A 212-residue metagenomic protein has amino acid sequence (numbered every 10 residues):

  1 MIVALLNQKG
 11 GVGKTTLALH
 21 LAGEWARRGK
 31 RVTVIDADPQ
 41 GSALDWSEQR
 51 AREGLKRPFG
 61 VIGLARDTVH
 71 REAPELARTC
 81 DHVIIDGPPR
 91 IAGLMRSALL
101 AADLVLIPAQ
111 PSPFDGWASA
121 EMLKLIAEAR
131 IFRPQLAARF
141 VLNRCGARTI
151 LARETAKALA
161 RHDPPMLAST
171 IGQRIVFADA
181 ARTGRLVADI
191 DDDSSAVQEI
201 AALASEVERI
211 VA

Functional and structural regions predicted by a protein language model:
I2-Q8, G23-R96, F132, K157 (+1 more regions): P-loop/Walker-type NTP enzyme "switch/lid" segment
K14: Conserved lysine of the Walker
L17: Hydrophobic positions on the alpha1 helix immediately C-terminal to the Walker A/P-loop
L94-P113: Inter-motif core of Ras-like GTPase G domains
S119-F132: Conserved C-terminal guanine-recognition region of P-loop GTPase G domains, centered on the G4
R144-G146, K157-R185: Beta-strand-loop-alpha "switch" segments that mediate conformational coupling across diverse proteins
G184-A212: NTP-binding/hydrolysis catalytic cores, primarily Walker-type P-loop NTPases
